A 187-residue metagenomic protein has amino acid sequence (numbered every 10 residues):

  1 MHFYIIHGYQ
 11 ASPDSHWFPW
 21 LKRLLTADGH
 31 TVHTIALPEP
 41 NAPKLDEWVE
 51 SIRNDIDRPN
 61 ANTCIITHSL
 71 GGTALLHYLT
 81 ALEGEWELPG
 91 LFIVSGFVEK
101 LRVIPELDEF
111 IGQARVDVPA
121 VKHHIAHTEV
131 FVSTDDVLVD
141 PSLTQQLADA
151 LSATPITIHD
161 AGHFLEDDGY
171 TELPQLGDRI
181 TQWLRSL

Functional and structural regions predicted by a protein language model:
M1-A61: Active-site catalytic motif of lipid deacylating hydrolases and related acyltransferases
A11-S12, T134-V139: Acidic catalytic loop of the alpha/beta-hydrolase fold
T31-H33, D149-L165: Catalytic histidine neighborhood in serine/cysteine hydrolases with alpha/beta-hydrolase-type architecture
P43, A161-L173: Catalytic histidine-centered segment of alpha/beta-hydrolase-like enzymes
I66-L76: Gly/Ala-rich beta-loop-alpha elbow adjacent to hydrolase catalytic centers
E85-E99: A conserved short beta-strand
H124, E129-V132, D136: Short beta-strand/loop motif that positions the catalytic acidic residue of the alpha/beta-hydrolase fold
G169-L187: Catalytic active-site module of serine/aspartate enzymes centered on a nucleophile-bearing elbow/loop
